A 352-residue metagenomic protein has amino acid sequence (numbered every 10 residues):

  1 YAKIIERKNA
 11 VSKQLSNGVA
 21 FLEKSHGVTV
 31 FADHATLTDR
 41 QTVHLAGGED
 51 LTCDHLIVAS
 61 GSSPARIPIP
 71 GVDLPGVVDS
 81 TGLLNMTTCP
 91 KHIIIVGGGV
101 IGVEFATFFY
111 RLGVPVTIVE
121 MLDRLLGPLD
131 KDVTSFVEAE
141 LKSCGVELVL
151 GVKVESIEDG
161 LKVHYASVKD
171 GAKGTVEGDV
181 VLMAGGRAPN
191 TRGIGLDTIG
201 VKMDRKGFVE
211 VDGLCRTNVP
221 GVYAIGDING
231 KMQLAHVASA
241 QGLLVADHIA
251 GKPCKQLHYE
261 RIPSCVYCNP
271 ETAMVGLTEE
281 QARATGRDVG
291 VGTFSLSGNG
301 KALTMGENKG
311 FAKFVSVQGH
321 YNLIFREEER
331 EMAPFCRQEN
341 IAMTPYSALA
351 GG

Functional and structural regions predicted by a protein language model:
Y1-H55, L148, E155-L161: Feature captures the FAD/FMN-dependent oxidoreductase FAD-binding
I5, A10-S16, A20, L84-N85 (+4 more regions): Rossmann-like dinucleotide-binding cores of NAD(P)H-dependent redox enzymes
A32-H34, D39, S60, D79-T81 (+4 more regions): Short loop/edge segments at beta-strand edges and connector loops that shape dinucleotide/nucleotide cofactor-binding
A35-T36, L51-G61, I95-V96, V116 (+3 more regions): Short hydrophobic core segments
D73-P90, T175-G251: FAD-site-proximal beta/loop scaffold in flavoenzymes
G174-R205, V219, M274-S316: C-terminal catalytic lobe of FAD-dependent flavoproteins
D227-L234, C268, L296-M305: Glycine-rich phosphate/pyrophosphate-binding beta-alpha loops
V315-G352: Beta/alpha (TIM)-barrel catalytic core signal, keyed to glycine-rich beta->alpha loops juxtaposed to Asp/Glu that bind
